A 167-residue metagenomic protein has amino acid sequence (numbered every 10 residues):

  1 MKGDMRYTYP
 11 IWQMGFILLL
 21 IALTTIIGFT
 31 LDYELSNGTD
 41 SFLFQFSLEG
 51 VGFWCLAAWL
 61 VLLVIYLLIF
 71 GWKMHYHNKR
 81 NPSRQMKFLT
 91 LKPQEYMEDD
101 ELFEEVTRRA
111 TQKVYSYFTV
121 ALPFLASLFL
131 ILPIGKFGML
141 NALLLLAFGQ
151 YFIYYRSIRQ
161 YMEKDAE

Functional and structural regions predicted by a protein language model:
M1-F46, Y154-E167: Cytosolic-side membrane-entry/anchor segment at the start of a transmembrane helix
P10-W12, D99-V120: Loop-to-transmembrane boundary segments
F44-L60, G135-L145: Hydrophobic alpha-helical transmembrane segments
F53-R80: Hydrophobic alpha-helical membrane-embedded segments
G71-R84, Y155-E167: Cytosolic juxtamembrane helix at the C-terminal end of the final transmembrane segment
N81-E98: Juxtamembrane inter-helical linkers in multi-pass membrane proteins
T119-F129: Hydrophobic, membrane-inserted alpha-helices
I134-E167: Alpha-helical transmembrane segments and their immediate juxtamembrane interface regions
